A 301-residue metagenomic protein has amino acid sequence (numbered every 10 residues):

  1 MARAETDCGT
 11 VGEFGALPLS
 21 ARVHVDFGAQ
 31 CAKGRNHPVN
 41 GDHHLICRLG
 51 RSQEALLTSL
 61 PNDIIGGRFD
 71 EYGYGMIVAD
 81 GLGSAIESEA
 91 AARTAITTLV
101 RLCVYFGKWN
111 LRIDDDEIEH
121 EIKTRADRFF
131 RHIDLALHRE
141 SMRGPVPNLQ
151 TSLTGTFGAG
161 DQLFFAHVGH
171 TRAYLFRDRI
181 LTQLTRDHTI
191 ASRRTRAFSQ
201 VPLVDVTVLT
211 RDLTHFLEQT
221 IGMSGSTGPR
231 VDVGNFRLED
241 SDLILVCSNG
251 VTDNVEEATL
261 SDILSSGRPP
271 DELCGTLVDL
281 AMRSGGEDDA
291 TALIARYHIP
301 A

Functional and structural regions predicted by a protein language model:
M1-A301: PP2C/PPM-type serine/threonine phosphatase catalytic domain
